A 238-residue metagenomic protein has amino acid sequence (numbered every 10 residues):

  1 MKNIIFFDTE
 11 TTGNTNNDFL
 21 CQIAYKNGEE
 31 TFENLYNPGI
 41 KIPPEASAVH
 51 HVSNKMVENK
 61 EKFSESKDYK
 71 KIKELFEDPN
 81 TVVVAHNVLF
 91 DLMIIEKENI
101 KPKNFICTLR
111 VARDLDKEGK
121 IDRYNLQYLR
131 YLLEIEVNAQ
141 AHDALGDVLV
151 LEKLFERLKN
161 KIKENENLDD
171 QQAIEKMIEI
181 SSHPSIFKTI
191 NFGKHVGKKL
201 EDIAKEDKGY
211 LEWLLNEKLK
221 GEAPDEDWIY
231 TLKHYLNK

Functional and structural regions predicted by a protein language model:
M1-N104, E118-H142: Conserved non-catalytic scaffold segment of RNase H-like nuclease domains
T12, K55, F90-D91, V111 (+3 more regions): General alpha-helical segment detector with a strong preference for membrane-spanning helices and helix-boundary regions
V82-L89, M93-I94, E98, Y124-T189: Acidic, Mg2+-coordinating catalytic module of metal-dependent nucleases/exonucleases that use a two-metal-ion mechanism
N104-L115: A short, structured active-site edge motif that brings together acidic residues
R157-K238: Acidic two-metal-ion nuclease catalytic site recognized across multiple nuclease folds, prominently DnaQ/RNase D-T
